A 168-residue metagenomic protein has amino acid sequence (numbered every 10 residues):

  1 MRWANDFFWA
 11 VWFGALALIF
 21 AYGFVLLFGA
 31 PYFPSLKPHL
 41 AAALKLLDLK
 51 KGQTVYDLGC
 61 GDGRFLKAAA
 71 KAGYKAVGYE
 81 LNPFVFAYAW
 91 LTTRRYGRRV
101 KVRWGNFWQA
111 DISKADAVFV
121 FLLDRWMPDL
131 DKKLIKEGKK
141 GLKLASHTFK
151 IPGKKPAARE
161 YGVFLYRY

Functional and structural regions predicted by a protein language model:
M1-K50: S-adenosyl-L-methionine
G52-G61: Conserved class I S-adenosyl-L-methionine
G63-K67: Glycine-rich SAM-binding Motif I of class I
K75-E80: Conserved SAM-binding motif I beta-strand of class I
A89: Conserved SAM-binding loop
Y96-F107: Conserved SAM-binding strand-loop segment of SAM-dependent methyltransferases
A115-D129: A short SAM/SAH-binding and catalytic strip from SAM-dependent methyltransferases
R125-Y168: C-terminal substrate-binding/active-site "lid" region of AdoMet-derived donor-dependent transferases
